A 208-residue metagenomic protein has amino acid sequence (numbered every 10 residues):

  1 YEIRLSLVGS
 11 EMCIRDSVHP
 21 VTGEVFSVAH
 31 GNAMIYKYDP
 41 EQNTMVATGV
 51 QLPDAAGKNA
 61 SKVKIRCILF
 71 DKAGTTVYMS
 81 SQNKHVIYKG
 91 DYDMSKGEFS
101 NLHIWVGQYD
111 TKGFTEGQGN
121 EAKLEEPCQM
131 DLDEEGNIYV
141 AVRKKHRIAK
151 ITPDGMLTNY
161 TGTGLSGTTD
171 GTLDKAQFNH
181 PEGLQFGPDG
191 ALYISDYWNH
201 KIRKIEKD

Functional and structural regions predicted by a protein language model:
R4-S6, S10-E11, R15, Q42-R66 (+2 more regions): Gly/Pro-rich loop segments of beta-rich domains
V18-T22, F70-G74, L132-E135, F186-D189: Residue-level detector of Asp-centered blade-edge/turn motifs that repeat once per structural unit in beta-propeller
E24-S27, T76-M79, N137-V140, A191-Y193: Conserved beta-propeller blade signature
H30-G31, Q82-N83, Y92, R143 (+1 more regions): Short loop/turn segments immediately following the C-termini of beta-strands
A33-K37, H85-K89, H146-K150, M156 (+1 more regions): A short loop-to-beta-strand structural motif that recurs across blades of beta-propeller domains
Y38-M45, K89-E98, E206-D208: Short loop/turn segments immediately following beta-strands, especially the blade-tip and inter-blade linker loops
H180-D208: Blade-level signature of beta-propeller repeat domains, shared across WD40, Kelch, NHL, RCC1 and BNR/Asp-box propellers
